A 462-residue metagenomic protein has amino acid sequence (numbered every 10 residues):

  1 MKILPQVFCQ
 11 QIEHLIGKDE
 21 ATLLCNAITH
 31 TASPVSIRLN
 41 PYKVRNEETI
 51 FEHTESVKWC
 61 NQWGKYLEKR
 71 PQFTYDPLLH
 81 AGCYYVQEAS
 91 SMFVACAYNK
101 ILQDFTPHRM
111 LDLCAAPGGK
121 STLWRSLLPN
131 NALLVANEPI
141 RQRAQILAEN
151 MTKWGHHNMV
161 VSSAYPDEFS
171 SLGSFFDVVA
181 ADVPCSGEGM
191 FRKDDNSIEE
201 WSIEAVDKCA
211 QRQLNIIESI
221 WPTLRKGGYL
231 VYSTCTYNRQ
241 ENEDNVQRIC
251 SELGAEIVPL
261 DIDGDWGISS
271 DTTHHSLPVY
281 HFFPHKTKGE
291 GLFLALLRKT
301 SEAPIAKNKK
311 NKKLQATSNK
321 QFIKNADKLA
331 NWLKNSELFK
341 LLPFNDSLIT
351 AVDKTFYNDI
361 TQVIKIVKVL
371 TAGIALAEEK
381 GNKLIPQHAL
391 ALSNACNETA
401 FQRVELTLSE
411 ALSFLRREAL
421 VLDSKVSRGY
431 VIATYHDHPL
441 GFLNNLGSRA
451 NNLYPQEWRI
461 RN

Functional and structural regions predicted by a protein language model:
M1-K43, E68, L292, T300-N462: Polybasic, low-complexity RNA-engagement segments
N61-K100, L147, L453-P455: Class I SAM-dependent transferase core
F105-A116: Conserved class I S-adenosyl-L-methionine
P117-N130: Conserved SAM-binding loop of SAM-dependent methyltransferases across substrates and taxa, primarily the Class I
P129, L224-K226: Helix-to-beta-strand junctions that scaffold the AdoMet/dcAdoMet cofactor pocket in Class I SAM-dependent enzymes
N137-S174: S-adenosyl-L-methionine
Q142, D177-S219, C235-E243, G264: Mobile active-site "lid"/loop adjacent to the S-adenosyl-L-methionine
F176, Y229-Y232, Y237-T350, T355: Class I S-adenosyl-L-methionine
